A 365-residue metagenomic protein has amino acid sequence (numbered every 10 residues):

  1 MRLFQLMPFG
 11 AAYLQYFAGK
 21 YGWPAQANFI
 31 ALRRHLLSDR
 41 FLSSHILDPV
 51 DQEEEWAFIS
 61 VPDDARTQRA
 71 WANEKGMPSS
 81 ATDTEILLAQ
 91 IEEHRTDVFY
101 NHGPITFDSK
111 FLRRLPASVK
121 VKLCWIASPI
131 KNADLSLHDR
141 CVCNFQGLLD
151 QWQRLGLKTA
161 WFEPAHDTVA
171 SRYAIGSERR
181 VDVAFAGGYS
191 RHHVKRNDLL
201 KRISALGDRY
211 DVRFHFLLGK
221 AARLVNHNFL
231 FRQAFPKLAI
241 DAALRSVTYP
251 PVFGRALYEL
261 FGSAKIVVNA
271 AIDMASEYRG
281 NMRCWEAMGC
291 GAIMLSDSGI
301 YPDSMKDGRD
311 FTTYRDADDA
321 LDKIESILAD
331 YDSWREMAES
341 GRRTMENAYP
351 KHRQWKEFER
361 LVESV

Functional and structural regions predicted by a protein language model:
M1-D64, R69-W71, N144-D307: Nucleotide-sugar donor-binding catalytic core of glycosyltransferases
F41-R95, F99-D139, C143-N144, L157: Internal alpha/beta domain cores that form substrate/cofactor-binding pockets in large enzymes and binding proteins
I86-L87, P129-K131, A256, D319-K323: Short acidic active-site motifs
L88-E92, Y173-I175, S326-I327: Short amphipathic alpha-helix with an adjacent loop that forms part of the alpha/beta core around
I91-R95, F261, I324, V362: Short hydrophobic patches on amphipathic alpha-helices that form coiled-coil/helix-mediated interaction surfaces
N101-D108, K131-N132, P251, A275-G280 (+1 more regions): Acidic-and-aromatic substrate-binding clefts and catalytic sites of carbohydrate-active enzymes
F311-A317, S326-Y331: Conserved acidic donor-binding segment of nucleotide-sugar-dependent glycosyltransferases
A329-V362: A charged, aromatic-enriched C-terminal amphipathic alpha-helix characteristic of glycosyltransferases across folds
